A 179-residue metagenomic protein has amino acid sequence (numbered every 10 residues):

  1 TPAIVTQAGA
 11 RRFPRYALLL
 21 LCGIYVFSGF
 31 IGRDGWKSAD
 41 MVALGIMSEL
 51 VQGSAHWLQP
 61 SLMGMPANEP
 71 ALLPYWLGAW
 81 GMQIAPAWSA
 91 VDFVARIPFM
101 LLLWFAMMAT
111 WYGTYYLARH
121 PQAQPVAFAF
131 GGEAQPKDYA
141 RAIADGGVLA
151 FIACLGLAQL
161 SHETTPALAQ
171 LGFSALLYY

Functional and structural regions predicted by a protein language model:
T1-F27, A140: Start-transfer (signal-anchor) and selected internal transmembrane alpha helices of multi-pass inner/ER membrane
I24-A43: Helix-to-loop transition at the C-terminal end of transmembrane segments
Y25, A43-E69, L73-W76, W80-Q83: Extracytosolic helix-loop segments that constitute the early lumenal/periplasmic catalytic or substrate-binding loops
S38-Q52, M100-L103, A142-A144: Hydrophobic alpha-helical transmembrane segments
L72, W76, A85-G113, K137-D145 (+1 more regions): Loop-to-helix entry region of an early transmembrane alpha helix in multi-pass inner-membrane enzymes
M82-Q83, A150-Q159: Membrane-embedded alpha-helical segments in integral membrane proteins
I97-P136, V148-A153, L176: Transmembrane-helix motifs of polytopic, lipid-linked glycan transferases
G156, A169-Y179: Specific aromatic-rich, kink-prone transmembrane helix
